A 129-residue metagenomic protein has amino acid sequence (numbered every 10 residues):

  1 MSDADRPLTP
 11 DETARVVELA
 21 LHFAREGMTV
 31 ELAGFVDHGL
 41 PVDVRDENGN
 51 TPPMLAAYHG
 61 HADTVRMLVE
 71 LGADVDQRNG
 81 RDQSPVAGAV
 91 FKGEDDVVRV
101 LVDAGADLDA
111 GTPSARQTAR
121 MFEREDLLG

Functional and structural regions predicted by a protein language model:
R15-H38: Alpha-helical segment of the N-proximal tetratricopeptide repeat
E31, D63-T64, D96-V97, R124-L127: Conserved ankyrin/ankyrin-like repeat signature
